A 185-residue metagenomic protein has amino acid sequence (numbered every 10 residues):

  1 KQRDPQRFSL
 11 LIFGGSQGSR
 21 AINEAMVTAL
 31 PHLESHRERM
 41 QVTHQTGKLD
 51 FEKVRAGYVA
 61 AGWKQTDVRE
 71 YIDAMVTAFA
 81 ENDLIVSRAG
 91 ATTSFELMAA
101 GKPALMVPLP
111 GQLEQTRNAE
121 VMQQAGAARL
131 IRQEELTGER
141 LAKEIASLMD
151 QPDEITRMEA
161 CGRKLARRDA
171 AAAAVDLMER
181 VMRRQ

Functional and structural regions predicted by a protein language model:
Q2-L84, S94, Q115-E120, Q124 (+1 more regions): Donor-nucleotide binding loops and adjacent catalytic segments primarily of GT-B fold Leloir glycosyltransferases
I85-S87, P103-L113: Short hydrophobic beta-strand element within catalytic cores of glycosyltransferases and related nucleotide-activated
L97: Donor-sugar nucleotide-binding helix/loop cap in glycosyltransferases
I131-R132, T137-D153: C-terminal "capping" alpha-helix adjacent to the active site of nucleotide-linked donor transferases in cell-envelope
E154-R168: A short, well-ordered alpha-helix in the C-terminal region of glycosyltransferases
R167-Q185: C-terminal alpha-helical cap of glycosyltransferases
